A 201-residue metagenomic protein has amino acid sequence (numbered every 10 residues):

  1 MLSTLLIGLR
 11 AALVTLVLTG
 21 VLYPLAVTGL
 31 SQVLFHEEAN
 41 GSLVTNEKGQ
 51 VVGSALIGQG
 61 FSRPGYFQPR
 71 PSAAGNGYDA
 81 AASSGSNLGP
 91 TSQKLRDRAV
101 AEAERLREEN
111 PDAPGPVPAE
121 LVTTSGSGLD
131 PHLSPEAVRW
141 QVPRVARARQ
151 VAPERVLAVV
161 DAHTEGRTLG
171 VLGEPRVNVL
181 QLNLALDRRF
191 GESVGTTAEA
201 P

Functional and structural regions predicted by a protein language model:
M1-L18: Membrane-entry signal-anchor segments at the cytosolic-membrane interface, especially the N-terminal signal anchor
L13, R96, T197-A200: N- and C-terminal low-complexity/disordered segments
T19-G20, L25-Q141, V145-A148, R155 (+1 more regions): Flexible, solvent-exposed loop/hinge segments and secondary-structure transition points
R144-P201: Extracytoplasmic/periplasmic C-terminal soluble domains
